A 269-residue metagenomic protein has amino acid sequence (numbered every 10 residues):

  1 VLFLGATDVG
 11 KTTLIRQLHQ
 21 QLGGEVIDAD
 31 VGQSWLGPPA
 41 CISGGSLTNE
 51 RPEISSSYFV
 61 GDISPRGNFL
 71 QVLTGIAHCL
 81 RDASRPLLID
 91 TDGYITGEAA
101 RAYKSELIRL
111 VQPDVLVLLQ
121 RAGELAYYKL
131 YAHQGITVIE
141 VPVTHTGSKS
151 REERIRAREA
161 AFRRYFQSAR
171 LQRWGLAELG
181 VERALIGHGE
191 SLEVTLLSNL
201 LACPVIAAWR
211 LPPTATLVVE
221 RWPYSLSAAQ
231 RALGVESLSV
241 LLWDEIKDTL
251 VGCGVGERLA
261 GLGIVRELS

Functional and structural regions predicted by a protein language model:
V1-F3, Q17, I42, D114-S269: Preference for solvent-exposed, low-hydrophobicity sequence contexts
L4, E25-I95: Nucleotide-state-sensitive switch-loop elements of NTP-binding domains
T7: The conserved Walker
K11: Conserved lysine of the Walker
R81-D82, I108-V111, H133: Conserved catalytic network of the ASCE P-loop NTPase/AAA+ motor domain
R85-P86, Q112-D114: Conserved acidic residues
A100-L107: Charged helix-capping and loop-helix junction motifs
